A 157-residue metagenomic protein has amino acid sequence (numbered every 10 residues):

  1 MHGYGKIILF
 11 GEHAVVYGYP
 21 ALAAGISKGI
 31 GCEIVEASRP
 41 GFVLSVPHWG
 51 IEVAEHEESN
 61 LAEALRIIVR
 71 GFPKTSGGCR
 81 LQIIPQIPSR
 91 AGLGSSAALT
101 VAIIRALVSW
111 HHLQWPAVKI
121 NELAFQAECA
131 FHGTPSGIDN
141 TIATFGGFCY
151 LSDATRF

Functional and structural regions predicted by a protein language model:
Y4, I8-F10, A14-I26, G41-F42 (+1 more regions): ATP-dependent small-molecule kinase catalytic core of the GHMP/sugar-kinase superfamily and closely related
S27-A127: Anion-binding (especially nucleotide phosphate/pyrophosphate-binding) glycine-rich loop and adjoining beta-alpha core
